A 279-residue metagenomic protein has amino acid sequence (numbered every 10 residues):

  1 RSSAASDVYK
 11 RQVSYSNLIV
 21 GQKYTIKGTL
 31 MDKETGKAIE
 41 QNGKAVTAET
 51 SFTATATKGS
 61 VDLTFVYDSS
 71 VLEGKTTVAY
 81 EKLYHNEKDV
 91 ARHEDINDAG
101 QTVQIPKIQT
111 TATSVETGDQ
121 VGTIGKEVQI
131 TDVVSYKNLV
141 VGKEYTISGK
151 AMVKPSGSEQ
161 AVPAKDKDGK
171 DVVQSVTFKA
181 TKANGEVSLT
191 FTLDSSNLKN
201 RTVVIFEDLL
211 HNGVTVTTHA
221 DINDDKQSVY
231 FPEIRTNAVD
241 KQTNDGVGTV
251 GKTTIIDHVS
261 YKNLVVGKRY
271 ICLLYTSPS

Functional and structural regions predicted by a protein language model:
R1, T110-Q120, R235-D245: Short, solvent-exposed loop/edge segments of extracellular or virion-exposed proteins
S3-S6, Q120-K126, D245-G251: Short, solvent-exposed loop/linker segments at the N-terminal edge of repeated beta-sheet extracellular domains
A4-Q12, Y275-S279: Conserved small/polar residues in nucleotide/adenosyl-binding loops
Q12-S16, T131-K137, I256-K262: Short edge beta-strand/loop segments characteristic of extracellular beta-sandwich folds
S51-G59, V176-G185: Short proline/glycine- and polar residue-rich coil/turn motifs
L63-V71, L189-N197: Short, hydrophobic beta-strand segments
S70-A79, S196-V204: Short glycine/proline/serine/threonine-rich loop/turn segments at secondary-structure transition edges
V90-P106, V216-P232: Short beta-strand elements
